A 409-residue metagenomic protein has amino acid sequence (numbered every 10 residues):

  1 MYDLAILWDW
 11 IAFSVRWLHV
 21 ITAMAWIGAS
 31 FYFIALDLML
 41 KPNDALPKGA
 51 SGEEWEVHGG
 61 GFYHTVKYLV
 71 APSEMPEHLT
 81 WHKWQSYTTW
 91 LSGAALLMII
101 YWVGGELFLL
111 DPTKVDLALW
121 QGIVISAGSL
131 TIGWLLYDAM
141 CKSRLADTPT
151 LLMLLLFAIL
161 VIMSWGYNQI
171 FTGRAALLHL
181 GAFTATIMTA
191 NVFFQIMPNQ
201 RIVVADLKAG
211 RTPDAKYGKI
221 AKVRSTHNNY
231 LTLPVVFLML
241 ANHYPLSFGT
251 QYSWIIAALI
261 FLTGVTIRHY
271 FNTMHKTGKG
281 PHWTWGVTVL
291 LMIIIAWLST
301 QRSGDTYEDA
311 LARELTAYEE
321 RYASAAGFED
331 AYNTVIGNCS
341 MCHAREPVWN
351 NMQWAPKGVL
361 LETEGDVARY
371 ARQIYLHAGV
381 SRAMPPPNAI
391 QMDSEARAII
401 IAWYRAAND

Functional and structural regions predicted by a protein language model:
M1-K222, T226-Y252, I267, N272 (+2 more regions): Membrane-embedded alpha-helical bundles that constitute the cytochrome b-like, heme-associated redox core of multi-pass
A29-S30, T250-W254, T277-W285: Composition- and surface-driven signal marking solvent-exposed, interaction-prone regions in large proteins
F31, F62, L136, Y167 (+4 more regions): Generic structural hydrophobic/aromatic packing signal, biased to beta-strands
E74, W81, A94, Y101 (+3 more regions): Aromatic- and Gly/Pro-enriched helix-to-coil junctions and flexible linker segments
L155-M163, T284-I295: Small-residue-rich segments of transmembrane alpha-helices in multi-pass membrane proteins, especially helix faces
G181-T186, Y252-G264, T284, T288-V289: Pore-lining and gate-forming transmembrane alpha-helices of multi-pass membrane transport proteins
H269-L291: Interfacial loop-to-transmembrane junctions
